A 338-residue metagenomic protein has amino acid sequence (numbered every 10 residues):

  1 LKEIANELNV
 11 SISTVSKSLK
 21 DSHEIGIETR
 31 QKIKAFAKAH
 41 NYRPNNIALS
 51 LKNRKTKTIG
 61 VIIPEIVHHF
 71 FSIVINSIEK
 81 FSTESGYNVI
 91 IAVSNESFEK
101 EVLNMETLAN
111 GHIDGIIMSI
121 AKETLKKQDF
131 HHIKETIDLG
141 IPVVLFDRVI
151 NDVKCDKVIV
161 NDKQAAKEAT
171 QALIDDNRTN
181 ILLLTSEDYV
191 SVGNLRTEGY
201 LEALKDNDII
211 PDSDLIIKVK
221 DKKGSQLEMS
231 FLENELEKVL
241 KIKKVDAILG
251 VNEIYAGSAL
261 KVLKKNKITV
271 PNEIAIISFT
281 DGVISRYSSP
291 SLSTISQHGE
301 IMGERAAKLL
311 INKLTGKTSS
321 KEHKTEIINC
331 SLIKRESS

Functional and structural regions predicted by a protein language model:
L1-T56, R335: N-terminal helix-turn-helix DNA-binding module of bacterial transcription factors
R54-Q171: Alpha-helical recognition/docking segments in bacterial nutrient-uptake and carbohydrate-utilization systems
F70-E84, A165-E168, S191-P211, S258 (+2 more regions): Short, solvent-exposed amphipathic alpha-helices that sit in or adjacent to ligand/effector-binding or catalytic
S82-V93, L201-M229: Short beta-strand elements in bilobed, periplasmic/extracellular small-molecule ligand-binding domains
S94-A109, A166, K218-I242: Structural motif
D156-L183, E198, E202, S225-E237 (+2 more regions): Hydrophobic alpha-helical segments within soluble ligand-binding/sensing domains
K167-I210, E322-S337: An alpha-beta-alpha
E233-S338: Flexible loop/turn connectors
